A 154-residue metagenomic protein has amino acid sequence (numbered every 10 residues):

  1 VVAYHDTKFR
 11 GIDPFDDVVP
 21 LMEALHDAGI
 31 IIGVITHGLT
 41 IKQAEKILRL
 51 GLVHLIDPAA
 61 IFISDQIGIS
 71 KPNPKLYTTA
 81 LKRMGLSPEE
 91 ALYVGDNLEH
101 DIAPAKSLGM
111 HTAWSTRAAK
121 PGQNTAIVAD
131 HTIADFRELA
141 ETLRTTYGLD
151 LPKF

Functional and structural regions predicted by a protein language model:
V1-D17: Metal-dependent phosphoesterase signature
V19, E23, I31, I35 (+1 more regions): Asp-based, Mg2+/Mn2+-dependent phosphohydrolase catalytic module
